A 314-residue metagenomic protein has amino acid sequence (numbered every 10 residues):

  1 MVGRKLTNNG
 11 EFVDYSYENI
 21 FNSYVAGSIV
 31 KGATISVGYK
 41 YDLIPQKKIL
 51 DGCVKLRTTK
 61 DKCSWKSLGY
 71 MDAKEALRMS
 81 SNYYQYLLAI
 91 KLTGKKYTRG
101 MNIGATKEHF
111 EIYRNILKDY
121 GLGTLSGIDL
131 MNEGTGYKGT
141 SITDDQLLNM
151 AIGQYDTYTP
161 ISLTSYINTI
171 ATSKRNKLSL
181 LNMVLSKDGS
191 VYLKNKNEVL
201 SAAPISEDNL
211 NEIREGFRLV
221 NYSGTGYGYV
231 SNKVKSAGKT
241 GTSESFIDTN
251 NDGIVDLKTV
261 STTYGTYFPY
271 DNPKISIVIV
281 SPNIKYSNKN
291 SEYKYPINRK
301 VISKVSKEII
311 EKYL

Functional and structural regions predicted by a protein language model:
M1-D14, L117, T249, N288-L314: Periplasmic/cell-envelope proteins involved in peptidoglycan metabolism and beta-lactam response
M1-G27, A33-S281: Beta-lactam-recognizing serine transpeptidase/beta-lactamase-like catalytic domain environment
Q85-L87, Y97, Y286-K294: Extracytoplasmic/secreted cell-surface and envelope-processing proteins
R99-G100, S173-K174, K235, T259-V260 (+2 more regions): Short, surface-exposed linear patches
N272, I284-Y286, L314: Generic "edge-of-domain/loop-turn" microfeature
